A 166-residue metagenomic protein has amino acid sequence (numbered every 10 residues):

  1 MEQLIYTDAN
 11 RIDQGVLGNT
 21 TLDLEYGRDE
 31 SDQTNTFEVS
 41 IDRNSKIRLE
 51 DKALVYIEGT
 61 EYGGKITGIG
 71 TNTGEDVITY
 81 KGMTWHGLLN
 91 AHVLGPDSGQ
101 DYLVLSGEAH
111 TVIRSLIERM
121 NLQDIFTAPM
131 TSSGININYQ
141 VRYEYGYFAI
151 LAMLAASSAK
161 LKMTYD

Functional and structural regions predicted by a protein language model:
M1-G99, L151-K160, T164-Y165: Assembly/oligomerization scaffold segments
V77, M83-D166: Charged- and aromatic-enriched interaction segments used to assemble and dock large macromolecular complexes
